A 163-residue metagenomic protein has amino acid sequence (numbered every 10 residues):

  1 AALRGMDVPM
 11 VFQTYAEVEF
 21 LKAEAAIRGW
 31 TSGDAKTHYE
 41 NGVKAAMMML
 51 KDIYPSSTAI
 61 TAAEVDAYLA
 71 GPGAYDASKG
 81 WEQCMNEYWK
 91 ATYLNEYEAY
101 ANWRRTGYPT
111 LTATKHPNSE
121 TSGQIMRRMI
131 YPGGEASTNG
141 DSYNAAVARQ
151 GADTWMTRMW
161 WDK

Functional and structural regions predicted by a protein language model:
A1-K163: Acidic/polar-rich alpha-helix caps and helix-coil junctions
